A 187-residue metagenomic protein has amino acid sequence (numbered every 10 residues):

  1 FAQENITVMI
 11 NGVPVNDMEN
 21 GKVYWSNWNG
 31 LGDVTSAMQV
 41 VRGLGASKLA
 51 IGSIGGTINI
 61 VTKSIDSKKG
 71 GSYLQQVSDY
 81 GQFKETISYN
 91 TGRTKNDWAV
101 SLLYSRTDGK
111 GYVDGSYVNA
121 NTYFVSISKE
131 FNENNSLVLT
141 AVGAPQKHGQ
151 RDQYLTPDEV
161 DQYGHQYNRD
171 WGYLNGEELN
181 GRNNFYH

Functional and structural regions predicted by a protein language model:
F1-P14, S36: Extracytoplasmic beta-strand/coil segments of soluble accessory domains associated with Gram-negative outer-membrane
Q3-N5, D33-T35, S53-G55, K68-G70 (+1 more regions): Extracytoplasmic
N5, V15-D17, G45-K48, K110-G111: Short beta-strands and strand-coil junctions in structured, solvent-facing domains, enriched
V13-R42, V61: Short acidic/polar hinge/loop motifs at secondary-structure boundaries that mediate gating or recognition
N20-G21, V40-R42, K69-S72, T107-K110 (+2 more regions): Extracytoplasmic loops and strand-loop junctions of Gram-negative outer membrane beta-barrel proteins
T35-V40, G56, T62-V77, D97-L102: Transmembrane beta-strand segments of Gram-negative outer membrane beta-barrel proteins
A37, T57, S72-L74, K84-S88 (+2 more regions): Membrane-embedded beta-strand positions in outer-membrane beta-barrel channels/transporters
V77-D108, V113-G164, G176-R182: Transmembrane beta-barrel wall of Gram-negative outer-membrane proteins
